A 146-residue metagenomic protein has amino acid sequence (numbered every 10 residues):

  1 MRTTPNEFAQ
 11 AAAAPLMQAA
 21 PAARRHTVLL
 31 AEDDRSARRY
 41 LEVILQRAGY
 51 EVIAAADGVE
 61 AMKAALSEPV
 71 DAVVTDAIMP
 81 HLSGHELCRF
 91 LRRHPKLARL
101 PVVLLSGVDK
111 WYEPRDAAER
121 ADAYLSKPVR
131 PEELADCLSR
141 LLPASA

Functional and structural regions predicted by a protein language model:
E32: Conserved acidic carboxylate
R39-R47: Charged docking surfaces used in two-component/phosphorelay signaling
G49-A56, A64: Short hydrophobic/Thr-rich beta-strand motif most characteristic of the beta2 strand and flanking loop of CheY-like
E68-V74: Active-site beta3 strand of CheY-like receiver
M79: Receiver (REC) domain active-site loop signature in two-component systems and cognate sites in sensor histidine kinases
V129-L138: C-terminal output helix
